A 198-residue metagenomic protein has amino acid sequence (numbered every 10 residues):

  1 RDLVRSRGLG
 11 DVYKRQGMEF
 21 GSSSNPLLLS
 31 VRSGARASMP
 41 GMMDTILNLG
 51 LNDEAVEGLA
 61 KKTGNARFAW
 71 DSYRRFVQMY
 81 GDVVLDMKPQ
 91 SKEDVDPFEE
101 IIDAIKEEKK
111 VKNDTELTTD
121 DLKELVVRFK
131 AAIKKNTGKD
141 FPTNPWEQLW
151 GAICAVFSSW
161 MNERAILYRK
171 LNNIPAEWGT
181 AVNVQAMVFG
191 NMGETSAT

Functional and structural regions predicted by a protein language model:
D2-Y13: Single conserved hydrophobic/aromatic residue that forms the stacking wall/gate of nucleotide- or nucleobase-binding
D11-T198: Conserved mixed alpha/beta core segments that line enzyme active sites in large multi-domain catalysts
